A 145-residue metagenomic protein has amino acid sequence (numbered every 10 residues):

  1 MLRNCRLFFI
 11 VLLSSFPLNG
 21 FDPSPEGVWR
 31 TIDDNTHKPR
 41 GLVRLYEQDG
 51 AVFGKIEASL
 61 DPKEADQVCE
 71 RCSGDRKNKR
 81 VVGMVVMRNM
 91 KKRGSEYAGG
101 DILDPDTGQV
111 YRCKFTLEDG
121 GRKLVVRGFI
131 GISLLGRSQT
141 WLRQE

Functional and structural regions predicted by a protein language model:
M1-F8: Bacterial N-terminal signal peptides that target proteins for export
F8-F16: Bacterial N-terminal signal peptides
L18-V28: N-terminal helix-cap/turn-to-beta initiation motif at the start of protein domains
T31-C113: Central antiparallel beta-sheet cores of small beta-barrel/beta-sandwich binding domains
C72-N78, V125-I132: Short aromatic-glycine motifs in intrinsically disordered, low-complexity regions
R112-K114, R122-V125: Short, compact, well-ordered microdomains
G121-K123, F129-E145: Edge beta-strand at a domain terminus
